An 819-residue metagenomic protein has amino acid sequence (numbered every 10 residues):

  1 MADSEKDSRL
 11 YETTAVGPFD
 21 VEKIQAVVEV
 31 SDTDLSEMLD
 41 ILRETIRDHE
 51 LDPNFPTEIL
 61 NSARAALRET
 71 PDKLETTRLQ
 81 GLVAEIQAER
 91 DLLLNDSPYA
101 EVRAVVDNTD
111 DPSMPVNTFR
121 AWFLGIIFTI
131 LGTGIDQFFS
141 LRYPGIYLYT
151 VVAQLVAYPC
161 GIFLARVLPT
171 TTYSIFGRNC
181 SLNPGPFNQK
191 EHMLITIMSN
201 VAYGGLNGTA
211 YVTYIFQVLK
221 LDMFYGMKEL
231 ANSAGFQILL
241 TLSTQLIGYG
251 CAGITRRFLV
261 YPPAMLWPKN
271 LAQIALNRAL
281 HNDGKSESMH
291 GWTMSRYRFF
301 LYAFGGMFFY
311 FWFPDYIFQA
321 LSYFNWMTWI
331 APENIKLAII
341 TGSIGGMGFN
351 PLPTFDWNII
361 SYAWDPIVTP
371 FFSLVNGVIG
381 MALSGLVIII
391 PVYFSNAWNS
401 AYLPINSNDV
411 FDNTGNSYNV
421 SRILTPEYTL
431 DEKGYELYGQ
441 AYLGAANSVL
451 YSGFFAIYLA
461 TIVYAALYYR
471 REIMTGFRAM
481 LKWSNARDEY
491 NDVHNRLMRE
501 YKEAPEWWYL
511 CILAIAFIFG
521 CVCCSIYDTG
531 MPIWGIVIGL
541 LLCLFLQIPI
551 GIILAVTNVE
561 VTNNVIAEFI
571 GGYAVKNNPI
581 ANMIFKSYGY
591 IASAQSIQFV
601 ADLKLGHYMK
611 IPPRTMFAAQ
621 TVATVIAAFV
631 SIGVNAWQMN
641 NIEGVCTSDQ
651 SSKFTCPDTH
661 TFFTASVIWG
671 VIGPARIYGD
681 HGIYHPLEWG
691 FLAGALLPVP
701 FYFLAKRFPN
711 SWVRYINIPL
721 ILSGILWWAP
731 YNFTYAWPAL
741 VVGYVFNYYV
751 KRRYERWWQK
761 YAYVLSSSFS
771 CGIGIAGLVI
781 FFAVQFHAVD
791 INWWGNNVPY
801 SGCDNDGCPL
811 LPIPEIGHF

Functional and structural regions predicted by a protein language model:
A2-F819: Alpha-helical multipass membrane-protein architecture
